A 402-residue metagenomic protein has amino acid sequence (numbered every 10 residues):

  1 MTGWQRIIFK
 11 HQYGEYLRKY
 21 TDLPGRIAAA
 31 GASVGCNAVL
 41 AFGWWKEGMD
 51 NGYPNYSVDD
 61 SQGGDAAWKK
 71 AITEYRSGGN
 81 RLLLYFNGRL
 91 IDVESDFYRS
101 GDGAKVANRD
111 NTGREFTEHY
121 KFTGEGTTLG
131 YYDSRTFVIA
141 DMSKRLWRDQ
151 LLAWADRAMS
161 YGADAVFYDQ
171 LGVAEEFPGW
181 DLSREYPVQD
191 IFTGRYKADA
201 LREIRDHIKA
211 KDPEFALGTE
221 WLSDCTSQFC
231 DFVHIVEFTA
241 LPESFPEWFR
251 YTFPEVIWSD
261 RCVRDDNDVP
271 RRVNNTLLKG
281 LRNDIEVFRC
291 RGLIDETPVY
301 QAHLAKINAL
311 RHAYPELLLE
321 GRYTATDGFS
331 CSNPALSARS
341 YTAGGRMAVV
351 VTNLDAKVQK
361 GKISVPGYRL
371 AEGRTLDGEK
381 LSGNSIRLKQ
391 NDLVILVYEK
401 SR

Functional and structural regions predicted by a protein language model:
M1-A104, G113-F116, Y131, P315-G328 (+3 more regions): Conserved structural scaffold segments of CAZyme catalytic domains across common CAZy folds
Y16-Y20, A67, L84-Y161, T239 (+2 more regions): Active-site-adjacent "subsite" loops/lids of carbohydrate-active enzymes
Y20-A29, S61-K70, L151-L152, F192-I204 (+2 more regions): Well-ordered, non-membrane alpha-helical segments in soluble/globular domains
G31-A32, M159-S160, L277: Non-catalytic positions within long, well-ordered alpha-helices that form the structural scaffold/packing of enzyme
V39-A41, L82-Y85, V166-Y168, L217-T219 (+1 more regions): Hydrophobic faces of well-ordered beta-strands that scaffold small-molecule active sites in alpha/beta enzyme cores
Y53-V58, D96-A107, W180-E185, Q189-D190 (+1 more regions): Short low-complexity, flexible loop/linker segments enriched in glycine and/or proline with clustered acidic
V138-Q228, F232, P242-E243, F249 (+1 more regions): Active-site neighborhood of glycoside hydrolase catalytic domains
Y196-D377, L388-V394, E399: Active-site-proximal substrate-binding groove within the catalytic cores of carbohydrate-active enzymes
